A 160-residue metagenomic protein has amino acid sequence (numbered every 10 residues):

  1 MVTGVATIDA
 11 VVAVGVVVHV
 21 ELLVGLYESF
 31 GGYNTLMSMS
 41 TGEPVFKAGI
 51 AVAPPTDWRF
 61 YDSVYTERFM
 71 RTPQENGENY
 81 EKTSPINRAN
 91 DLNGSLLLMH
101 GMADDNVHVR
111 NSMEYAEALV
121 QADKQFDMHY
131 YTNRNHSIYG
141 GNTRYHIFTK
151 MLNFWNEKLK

Functional and structural regions predicted by a protein language model:
M1-G4, V11-A13, V20-K160: Active-site-proximal cap/loop segments of hydrolase catalytic domains
